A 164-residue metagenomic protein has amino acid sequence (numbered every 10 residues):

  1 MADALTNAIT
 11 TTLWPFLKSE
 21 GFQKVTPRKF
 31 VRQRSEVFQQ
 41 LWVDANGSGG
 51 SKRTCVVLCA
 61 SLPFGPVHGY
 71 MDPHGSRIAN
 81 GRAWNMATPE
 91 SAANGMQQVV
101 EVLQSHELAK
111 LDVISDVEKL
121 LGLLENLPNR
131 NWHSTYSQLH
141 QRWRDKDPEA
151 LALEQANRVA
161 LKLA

Functional and structural regions predicted by a protein language model:
M1-T10, V31-A164: Intrinsically disordered, low-complexity regulatory regions enriched in serine/threonine/proline and acidic residues
A2-K24: Amphipathic alpha-helical segments
V25-V31: Long, charged, glycine-rich C-terminal linkers/tails
